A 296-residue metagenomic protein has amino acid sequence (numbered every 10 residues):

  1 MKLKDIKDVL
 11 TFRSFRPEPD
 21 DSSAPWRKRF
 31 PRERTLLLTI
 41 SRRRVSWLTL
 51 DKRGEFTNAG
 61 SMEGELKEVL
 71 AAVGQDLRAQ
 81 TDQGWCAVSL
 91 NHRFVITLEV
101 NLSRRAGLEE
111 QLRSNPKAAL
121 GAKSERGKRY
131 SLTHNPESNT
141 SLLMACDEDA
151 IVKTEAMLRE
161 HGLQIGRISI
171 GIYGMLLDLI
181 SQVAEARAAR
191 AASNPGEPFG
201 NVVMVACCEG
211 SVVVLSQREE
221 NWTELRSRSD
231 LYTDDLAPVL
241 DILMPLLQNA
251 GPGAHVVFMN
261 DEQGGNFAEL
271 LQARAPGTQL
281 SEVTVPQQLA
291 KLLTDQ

Functional and structural regions predicted by a protein language model:
M1-Q296: Hydrophobic/aromatic-enriched cytosolic interaction surfaces used to assemble or bind macromolecules
